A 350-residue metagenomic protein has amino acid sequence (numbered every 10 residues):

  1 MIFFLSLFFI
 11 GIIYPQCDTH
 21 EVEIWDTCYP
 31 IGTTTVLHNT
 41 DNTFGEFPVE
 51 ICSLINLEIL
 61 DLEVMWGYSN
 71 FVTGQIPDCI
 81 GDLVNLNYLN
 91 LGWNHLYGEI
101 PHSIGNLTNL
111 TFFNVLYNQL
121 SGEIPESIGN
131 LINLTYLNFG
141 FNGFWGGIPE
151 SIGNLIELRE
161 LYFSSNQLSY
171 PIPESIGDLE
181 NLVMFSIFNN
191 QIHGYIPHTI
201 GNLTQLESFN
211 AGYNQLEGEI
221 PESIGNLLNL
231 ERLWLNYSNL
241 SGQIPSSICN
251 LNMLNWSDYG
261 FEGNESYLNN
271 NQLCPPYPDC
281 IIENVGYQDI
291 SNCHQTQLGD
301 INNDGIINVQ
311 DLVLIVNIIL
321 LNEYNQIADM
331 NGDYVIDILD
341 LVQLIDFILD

Functional and structural regions predicted by a protein language model:
F3-I59, N270-G299, N303-D304: N-terminal capping/linker segments that flank leucine-rich repeat
I31, S53-L57, D82-L86, N106-L110 (+7 more regions): Leucine-rich repeat
H38, D61-W66, N90, N114 (+6 more regions): Conserved positional slot within leucine-rich repeat
D41-N42, M65, N70, N94 (+7 more regions): Consensus "Asn ladder" position of solenoid repeat domains
T43, V72, L96, L120 (+9 more regions): Calcium-coordinating acidic loop motifs
F47-V49, T73-D78, Y97-H102, I124-E126 (+6 more regions): The feature encodes a structural signal of leucine-rich repeats
R232-Q295: Leucine-rich solenoid repeat scaffolds
C293-D350: Cellulosome-associated attachment modules in secreted, modular CAZymes
